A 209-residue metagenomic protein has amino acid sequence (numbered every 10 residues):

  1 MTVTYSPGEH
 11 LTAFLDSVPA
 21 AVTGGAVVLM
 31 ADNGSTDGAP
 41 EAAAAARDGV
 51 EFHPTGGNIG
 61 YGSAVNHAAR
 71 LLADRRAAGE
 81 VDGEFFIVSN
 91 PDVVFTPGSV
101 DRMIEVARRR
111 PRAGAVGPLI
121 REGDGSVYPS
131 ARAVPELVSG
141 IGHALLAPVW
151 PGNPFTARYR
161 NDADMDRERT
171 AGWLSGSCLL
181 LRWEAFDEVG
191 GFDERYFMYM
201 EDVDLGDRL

Functional and structural regions predicted by a protein language model:
D16-G25: Short, acidic, metal-binding catalytic loop of nucleotide-sugar glycosyltransferases
S17, D32-E41, G57: A conserved acidic beta->alpha catalytic loop
G25-G34, H53-T55: Short beta-strand/loop segment that forms part of the nucleotide-sugar
T55-V81: Glycine-rich, basic loop-to-helix element that forms the pyrophosphate-binding segment of sugar-nucleotide handling
F86: Short aromatic/hydrophobic "clamp" motif used to bind/position activated sugar donors
V93-A131: Conserved donor NDP-sugar-binding/catalytic core segment of glycosyltransferases
P135-A171: Short, flexible, basic/aromatic active-site loop/helix in glycosyltransferases
D164-D166, T170-L209: A short, conserved alpha-helix in the catalytic core of glycosyltransferases
